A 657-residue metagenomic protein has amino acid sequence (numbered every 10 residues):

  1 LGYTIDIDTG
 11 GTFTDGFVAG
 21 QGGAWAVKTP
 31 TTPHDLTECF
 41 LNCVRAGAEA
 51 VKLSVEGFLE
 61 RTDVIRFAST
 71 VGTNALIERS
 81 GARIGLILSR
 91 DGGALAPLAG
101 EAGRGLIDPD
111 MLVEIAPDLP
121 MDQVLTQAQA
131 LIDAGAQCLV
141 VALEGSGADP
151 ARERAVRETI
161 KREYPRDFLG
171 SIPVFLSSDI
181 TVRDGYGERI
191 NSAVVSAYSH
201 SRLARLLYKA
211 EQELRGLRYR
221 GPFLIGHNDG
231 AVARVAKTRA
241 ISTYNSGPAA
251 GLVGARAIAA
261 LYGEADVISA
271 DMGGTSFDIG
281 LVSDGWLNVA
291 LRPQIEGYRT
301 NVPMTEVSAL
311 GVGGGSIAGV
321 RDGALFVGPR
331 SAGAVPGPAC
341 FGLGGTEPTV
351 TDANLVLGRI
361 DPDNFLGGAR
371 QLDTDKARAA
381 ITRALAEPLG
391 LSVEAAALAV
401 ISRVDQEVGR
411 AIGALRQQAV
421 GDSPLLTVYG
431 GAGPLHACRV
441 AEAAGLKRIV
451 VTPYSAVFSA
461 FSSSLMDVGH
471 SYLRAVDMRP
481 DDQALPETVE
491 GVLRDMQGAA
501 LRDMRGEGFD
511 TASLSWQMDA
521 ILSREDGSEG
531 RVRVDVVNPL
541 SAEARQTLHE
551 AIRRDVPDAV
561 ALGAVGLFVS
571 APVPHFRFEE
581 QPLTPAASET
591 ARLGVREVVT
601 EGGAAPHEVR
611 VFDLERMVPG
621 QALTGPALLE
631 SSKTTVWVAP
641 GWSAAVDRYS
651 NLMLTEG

Functional and structural regions predicted by a protein language model:
L1-R83, M121-A142, R154-S177, R205-N245 (+10 more regions): N-terminal glycine/serine-rich phosphate-binding loop of ATP-dependent small-molecule kinases, especially carbohydrate
T4, Q129-Q137, E264, G274 (+5 more regions): C-terminal, non-catalytic interaction/recognition modules in large multi-subunit enzymes and RNPs
D8-G11, S69-T70, R79-S80, S89-R90 (+5 more regions): A short acidic Gly-Thr/Ser loop motif
D15-V18, V232-R239, A260-F326, A414-S423 (+1 more regions): Oxyanion-binding/catalytic loops of NTP- or PPi-dependent enzymes
A19-G23, S80, R90, N228 (+8 more regions): Short acidic-glycine loop/turn motifs at beta-strand connectors
R83-D118, S177-I180, S462: Active-site phosphate-binding/coordination module
V140-A193, A197, N364, V536 (+2 more regions): Terminal amphipathic helices with adjacent charged low-complexity linkers/tails
G273-F277, S283, E306, V312-I381: Mobile "lid/hinge" segments at catalytic clefts and subdomain interfaces of large enzymes
